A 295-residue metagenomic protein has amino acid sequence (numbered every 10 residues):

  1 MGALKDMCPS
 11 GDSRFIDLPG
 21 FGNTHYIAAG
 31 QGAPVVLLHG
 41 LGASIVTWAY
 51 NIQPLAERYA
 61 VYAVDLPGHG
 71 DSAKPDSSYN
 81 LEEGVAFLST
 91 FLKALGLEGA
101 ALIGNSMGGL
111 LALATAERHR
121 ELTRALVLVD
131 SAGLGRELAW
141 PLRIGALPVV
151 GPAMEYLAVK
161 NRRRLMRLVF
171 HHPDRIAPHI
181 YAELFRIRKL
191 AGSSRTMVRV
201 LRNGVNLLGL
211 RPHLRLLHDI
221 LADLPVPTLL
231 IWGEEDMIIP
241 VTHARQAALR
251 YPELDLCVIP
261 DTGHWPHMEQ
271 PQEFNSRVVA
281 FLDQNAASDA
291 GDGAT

Functional and structural regions predicted by a protein language model:
M1-V35, E57-Y59, L97-E98, V279-T295: Alpha/beta-hydrolase fold catalytic core
G22-D71: Conserved HGGG/HGGXW glycine-rich cap/lid loop of the alpha/beta-hydrolase fold
E83-A100: Conserved acidic catalytic loop of the alpha/beta-hydrolase fold
E117, R124-L157: Flexible "cap/lid" loop of the alpha/beta hydrolase fold
Y156-A222: Conserved alpha/beta-hydrolase catalytic His-Asp/Glu region
L224, L230-W232: Short beta-strand/loop motif that positions the catalytic acidic residue of the alpha/beta-hydrolase fold
E235-I239: Acidic catalytic loop of the alpha/beta-hydrolase fold
E253-T295: Catalytic active-site module of serine/aspartate enzymes centered on a nucleophile-bearing elbow/loop
